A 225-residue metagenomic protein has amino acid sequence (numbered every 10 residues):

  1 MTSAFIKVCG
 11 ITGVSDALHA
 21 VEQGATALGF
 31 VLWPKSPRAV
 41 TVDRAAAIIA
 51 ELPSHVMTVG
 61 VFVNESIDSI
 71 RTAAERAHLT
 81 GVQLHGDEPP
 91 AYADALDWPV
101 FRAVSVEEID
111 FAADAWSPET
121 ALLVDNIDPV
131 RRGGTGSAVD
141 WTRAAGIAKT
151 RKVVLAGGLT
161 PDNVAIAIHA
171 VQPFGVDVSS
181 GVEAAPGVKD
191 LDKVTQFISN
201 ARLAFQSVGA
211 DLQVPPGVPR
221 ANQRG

Functional and structural regions predicted by a protein language model:
M1-G225: Conserved N-terminal beta1-alpha1 strand-loop-helix module at the mouth
